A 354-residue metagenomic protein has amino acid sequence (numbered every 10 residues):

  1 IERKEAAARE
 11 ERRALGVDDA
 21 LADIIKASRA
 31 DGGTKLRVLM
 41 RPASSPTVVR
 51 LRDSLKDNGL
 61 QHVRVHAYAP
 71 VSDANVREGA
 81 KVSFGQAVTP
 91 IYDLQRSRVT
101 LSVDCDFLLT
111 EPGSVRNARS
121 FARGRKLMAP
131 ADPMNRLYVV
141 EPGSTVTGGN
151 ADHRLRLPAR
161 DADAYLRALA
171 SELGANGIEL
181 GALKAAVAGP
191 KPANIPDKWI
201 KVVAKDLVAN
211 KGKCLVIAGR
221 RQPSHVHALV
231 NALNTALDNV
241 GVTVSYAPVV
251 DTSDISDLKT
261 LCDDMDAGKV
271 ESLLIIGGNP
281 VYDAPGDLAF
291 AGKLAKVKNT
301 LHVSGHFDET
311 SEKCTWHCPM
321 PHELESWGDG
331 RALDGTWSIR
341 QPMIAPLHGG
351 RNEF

Functional and structural regions predicted by a protein language model:
I1-N194, K201: N-terminal export/assembly segments and adjacent metallocofactor-ligating motifs of anaerobic energy-metabolism
L21-A27, A87-I91, K126, K201-L207 (+4 more regions): Generic recognition of flexible, low-complexity loop/linker segments
S28-R37, A209-L215, K269-S272, K296: Short, surface-exposed connector motifs at secondary-structure boundaries
L39-A43, D104-C105, A218-Q222, I275-N279: Structural motif
D53, S102-C105, T110-V146, N150 (+2 more regions): A cross-kingdom feature strongest in bacterial/archaeal respiratory oxidoreductases
K56-H66, N234-T243, A295-T300: Structural alpha-beta junctions
H153-D266: Active-site phosphate/pyrophosphate-binding segments
P346-F354: Extracellular/periplasmic ligand-binding modules, especially the Venus flytrap/periplasmic-binding
